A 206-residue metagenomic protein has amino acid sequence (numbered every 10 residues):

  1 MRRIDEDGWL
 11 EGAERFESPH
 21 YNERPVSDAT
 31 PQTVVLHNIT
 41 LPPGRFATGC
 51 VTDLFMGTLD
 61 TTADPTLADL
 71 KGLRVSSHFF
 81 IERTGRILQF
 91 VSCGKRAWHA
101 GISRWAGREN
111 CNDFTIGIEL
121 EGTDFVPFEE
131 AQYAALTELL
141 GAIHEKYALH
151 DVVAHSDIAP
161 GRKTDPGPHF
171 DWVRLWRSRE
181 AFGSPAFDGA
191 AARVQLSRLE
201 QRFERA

Functional and structural regions predicted by a protein language model:
M1-L10, E109-T115, T123-A206: Basic/polar, cationic surfaces and motifs that engage anionic cell-wall and phosphate/carboxylate ligands
R2-V26, T33, T40-H150: Active-site-adjacent loop/helix surface patches within enzyme catalytic domains that shape the substrate-binding cleft
D28, R45, A68, H169-D171 (+1 more regions): A generic alpha-helix propensity feature with a strong bias for hydrophobic helices
H37-I39, H155: Histidine-centered divalent metal-coordination motifs
